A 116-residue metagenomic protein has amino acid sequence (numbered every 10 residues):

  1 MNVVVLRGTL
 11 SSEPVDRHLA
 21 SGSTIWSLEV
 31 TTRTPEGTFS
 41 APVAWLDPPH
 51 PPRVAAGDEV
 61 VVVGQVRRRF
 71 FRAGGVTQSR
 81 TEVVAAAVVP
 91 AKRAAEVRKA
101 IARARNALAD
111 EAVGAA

Functional and structural regions predicted by a protein language model:
M1-A116: Single-stranded nucleic acid-binding surfaces, predominantly the OB-fold ssDNA-binding core
